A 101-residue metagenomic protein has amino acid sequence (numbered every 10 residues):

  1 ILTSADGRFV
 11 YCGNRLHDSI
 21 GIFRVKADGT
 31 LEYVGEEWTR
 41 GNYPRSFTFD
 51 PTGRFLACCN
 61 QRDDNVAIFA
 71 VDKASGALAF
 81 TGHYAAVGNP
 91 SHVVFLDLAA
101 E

Functional and structural regions predicted by a protein language model:
D6, R15, Q61-R62, V71: Short loop/turn segments immediately following the C-termini of beta-strands
D6-R8, T52-R54: Short coil/turn segments that connect the beta-strands within blades of beta-propeller domains
H17-S19, L31, D63-N65, L78: A detector of repeated loop/turn-to-beta-strand junctions in beta-rich toroidal repeat architectures
F23-T30, A70-A77: Short loop/turn segments immediately following beta-strands, especially the blade-tip and inter-blade linker loops
E36-G41, H83-A86: Surface loop/turn motifs at the tips and blade-to-blade linkers of beta-strand repeat domains
Q61-A70, A79-E101: Blade-level signature of beta-propeller repeat domains, shared across WD40, Kelch, NHL, RCC1 and BNR/Asp-box propellers
